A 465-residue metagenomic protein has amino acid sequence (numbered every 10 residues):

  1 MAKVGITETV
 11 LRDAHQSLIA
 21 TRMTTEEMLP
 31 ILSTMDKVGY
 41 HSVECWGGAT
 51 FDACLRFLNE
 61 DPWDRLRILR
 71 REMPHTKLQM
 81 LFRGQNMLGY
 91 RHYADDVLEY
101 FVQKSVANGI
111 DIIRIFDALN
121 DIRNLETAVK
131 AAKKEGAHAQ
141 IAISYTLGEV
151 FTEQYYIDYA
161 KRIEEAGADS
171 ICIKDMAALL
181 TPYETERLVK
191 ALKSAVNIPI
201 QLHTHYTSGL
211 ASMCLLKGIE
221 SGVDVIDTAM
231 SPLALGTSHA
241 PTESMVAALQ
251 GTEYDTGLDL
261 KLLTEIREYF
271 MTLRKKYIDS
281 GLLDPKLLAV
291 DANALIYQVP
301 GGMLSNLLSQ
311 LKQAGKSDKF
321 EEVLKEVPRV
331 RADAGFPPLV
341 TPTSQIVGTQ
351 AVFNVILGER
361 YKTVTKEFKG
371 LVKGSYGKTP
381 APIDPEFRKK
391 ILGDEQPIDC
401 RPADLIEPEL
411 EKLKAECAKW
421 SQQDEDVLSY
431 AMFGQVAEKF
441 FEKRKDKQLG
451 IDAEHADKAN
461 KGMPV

Functional and structural regions predicted by a protein language model:
M1-I19, L66, R71: N-terminal amphipathic alpha-helix/helix-capping segment at the start of soluble metabolic enzymes
I6-D13, H41-C45, T76-G84, I113-R114 (+5 more regions): Hydrophobic faces of well-ordered beta-strands that scaffold small-molecule active sites in alpha/beta enzyme cores
T34-C54, D284-A294, Q298-V465: Terminal or standalone catalytic/regulatory effector modules within metabolic enzymes and repeat proteins
G47-E164, I171, A177-T181: Active-site beta->alpha loop and helix N-cap motifs at the rims of alpha/beta catalytic domains
I115-A118, D175, S221-S238: Glycine-rich phosphate-binding active-site loops on the catalytic face of alpha/beta enzymes
F151-I163, S208-D224: Catalytic cores of alpha/beta
A234-T256: C-terminal helical cap(s) of enzyme catalytic domains, especially alpha/beta-barrels
T256-F270: Phosphate/diphosphate-binding loops
